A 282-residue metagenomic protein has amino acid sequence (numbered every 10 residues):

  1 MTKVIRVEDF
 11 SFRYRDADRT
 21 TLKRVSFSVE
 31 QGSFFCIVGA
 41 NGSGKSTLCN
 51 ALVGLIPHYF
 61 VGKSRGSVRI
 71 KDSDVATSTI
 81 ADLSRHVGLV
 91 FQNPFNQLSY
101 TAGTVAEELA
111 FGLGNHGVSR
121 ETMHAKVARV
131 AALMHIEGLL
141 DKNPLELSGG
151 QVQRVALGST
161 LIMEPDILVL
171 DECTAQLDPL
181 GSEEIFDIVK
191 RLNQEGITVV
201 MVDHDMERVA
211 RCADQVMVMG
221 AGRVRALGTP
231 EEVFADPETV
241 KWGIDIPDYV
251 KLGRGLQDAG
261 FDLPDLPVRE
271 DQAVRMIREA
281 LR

Functional and structural regions predicted by a protein language model:
A110, E121-L139: Conserved ABC ATPase "signature" region
N143-L147, Q151: Conserved ABC ATPase signature
I162-D166: A short, proline-enriched helix->beta-strand linker immediately N-terminal to the Walker B motif in ABC-type P-loop
L168-D171: Catalytic Walker B motif of ABC-type/P-loop ATPase nucleotide-binding domains
D203-H204: H-loop/switch region of ABC-family ATPase nucleotide-binding domains
A221-G222: Conserved ABC ATPase "signature" C-loop
T239-R282: ABC ATPase nucleotide-binding domains
